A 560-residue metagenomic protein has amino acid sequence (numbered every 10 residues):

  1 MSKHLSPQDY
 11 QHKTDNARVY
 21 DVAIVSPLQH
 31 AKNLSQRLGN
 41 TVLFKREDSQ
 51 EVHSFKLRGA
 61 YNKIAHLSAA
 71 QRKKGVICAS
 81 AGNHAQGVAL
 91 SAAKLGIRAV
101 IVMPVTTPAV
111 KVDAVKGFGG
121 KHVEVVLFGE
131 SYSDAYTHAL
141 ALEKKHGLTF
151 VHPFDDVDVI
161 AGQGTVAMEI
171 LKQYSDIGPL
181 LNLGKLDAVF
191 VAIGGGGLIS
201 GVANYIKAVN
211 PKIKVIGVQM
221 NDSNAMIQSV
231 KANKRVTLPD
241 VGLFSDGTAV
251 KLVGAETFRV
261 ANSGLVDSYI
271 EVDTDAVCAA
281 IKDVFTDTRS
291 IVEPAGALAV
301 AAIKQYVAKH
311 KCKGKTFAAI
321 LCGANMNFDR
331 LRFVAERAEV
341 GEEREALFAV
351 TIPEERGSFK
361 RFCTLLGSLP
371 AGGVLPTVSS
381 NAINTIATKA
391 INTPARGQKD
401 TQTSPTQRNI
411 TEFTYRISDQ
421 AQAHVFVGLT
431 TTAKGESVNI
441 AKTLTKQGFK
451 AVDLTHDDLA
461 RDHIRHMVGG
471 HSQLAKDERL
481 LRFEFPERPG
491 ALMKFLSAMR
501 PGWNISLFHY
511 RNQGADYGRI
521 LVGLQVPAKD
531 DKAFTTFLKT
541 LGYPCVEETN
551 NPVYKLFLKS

Functional and structural regions predicted by a protein language model:
M1-A382, R396, P405-A491, A498-S560: PLP-dependent amino-acid enzyme catalytic core
N381-N384, N392, D400: Intrinsic-disorder-associated, low-complexity terminal segments enriched in Asp/Asn/His/Tyr and depleted of Lys/Arg
